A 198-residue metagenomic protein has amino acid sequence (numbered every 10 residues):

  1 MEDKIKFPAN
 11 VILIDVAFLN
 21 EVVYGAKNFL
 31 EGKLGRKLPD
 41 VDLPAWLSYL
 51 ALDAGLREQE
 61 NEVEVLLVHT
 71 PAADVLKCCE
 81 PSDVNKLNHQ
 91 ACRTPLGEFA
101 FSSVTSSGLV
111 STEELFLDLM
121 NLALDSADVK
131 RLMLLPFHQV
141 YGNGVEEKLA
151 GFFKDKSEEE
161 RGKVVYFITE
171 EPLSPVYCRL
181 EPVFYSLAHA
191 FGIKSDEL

Functional and structural regions predicted by a protein language model:
M1, L67, V165-F167: Generic low-polarity alpha-helical segments
E2, N28-K37: Ser/Thr/Pro-rich, charge-biased intrinsically disordered regulatory regions of eukaryotic nuclear proteins
F7-V11, V16-E21, L34-M133, Y141 (+1 more regions): A charged nuclease-like catalytic/ligand-binding cleft shared by nucleic-acid processing domains
V22, G142-V145, V176-Y177: Extracytoplasmic/secreted cell-surface and envelope-processing proteins
G25: Acidic/histidine-rich, surface-exposed loop or edge segments in extracytoplasmic proteins
T70, F137, T169-E170: Cofactor-binding loop segments of dinucleotide-utilizing enzymes, especially the Rossmann-like FAD- and NAD(P)+-binding
S102, A150-F153, E158-L198: Eukaryote-biased recognition of electropositive, low-complexity segments and basic polyanion/acidic-motif-binding
A123-K156, G162-K163: Internal, well-ordered interaction modules that form the hydrophobic cores of assembly/scaffold domains in eukaryotic
